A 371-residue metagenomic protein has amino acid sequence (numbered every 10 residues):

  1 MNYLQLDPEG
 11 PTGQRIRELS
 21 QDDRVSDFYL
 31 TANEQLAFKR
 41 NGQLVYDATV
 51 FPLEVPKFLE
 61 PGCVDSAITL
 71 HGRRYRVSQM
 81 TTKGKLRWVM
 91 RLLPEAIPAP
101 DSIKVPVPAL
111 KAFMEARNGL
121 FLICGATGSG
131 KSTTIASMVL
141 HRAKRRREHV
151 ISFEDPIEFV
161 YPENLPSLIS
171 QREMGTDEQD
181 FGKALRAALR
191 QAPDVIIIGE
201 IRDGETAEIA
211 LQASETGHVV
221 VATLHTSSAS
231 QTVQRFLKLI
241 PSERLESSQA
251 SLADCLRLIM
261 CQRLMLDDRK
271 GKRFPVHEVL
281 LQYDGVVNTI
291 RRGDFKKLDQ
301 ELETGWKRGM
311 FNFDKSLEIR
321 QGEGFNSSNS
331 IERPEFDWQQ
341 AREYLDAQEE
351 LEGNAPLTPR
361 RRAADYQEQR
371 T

Functional and structural regions predicted by a protein language model:
N2-T371: Short, flexible helix-loop junctions that flank or precede catalytic/ligand sites
